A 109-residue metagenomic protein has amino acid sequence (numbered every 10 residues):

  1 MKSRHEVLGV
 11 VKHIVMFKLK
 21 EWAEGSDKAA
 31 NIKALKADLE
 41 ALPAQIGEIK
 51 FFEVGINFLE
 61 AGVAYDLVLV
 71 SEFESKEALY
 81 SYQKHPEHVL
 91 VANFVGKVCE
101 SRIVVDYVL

Functional and structural regions predicted by a protein language model:
M1-D66, E74-Y80, V108-L109: Short S/T/G/P-rich N-terminal loop/turn motif that feeds into the first structured element of a domain
A37, Q45, E72, K76-V105: An amphipathic, aromatic/His-enriched active-site/gating alpha helix that lines ligand/cofactor pockets
